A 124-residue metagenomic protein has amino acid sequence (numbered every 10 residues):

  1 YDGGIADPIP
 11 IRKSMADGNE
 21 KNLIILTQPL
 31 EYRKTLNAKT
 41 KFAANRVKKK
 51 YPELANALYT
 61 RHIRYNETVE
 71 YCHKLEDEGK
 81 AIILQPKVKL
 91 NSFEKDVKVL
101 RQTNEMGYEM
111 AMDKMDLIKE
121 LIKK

Functional and structural regions predicted by a protein language model:
Y1-K124: Patatin-like phospholipase
